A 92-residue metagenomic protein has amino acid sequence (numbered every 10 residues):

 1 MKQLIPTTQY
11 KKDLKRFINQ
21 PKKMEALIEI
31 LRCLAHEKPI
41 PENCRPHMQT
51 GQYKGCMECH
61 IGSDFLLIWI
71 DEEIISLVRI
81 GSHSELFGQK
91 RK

Functional and structural regions predicted by a protein language model:
M1-T8, E42-N43, G51: Basic nucleic-acid-binding interfaces
Q3, K12-R16, K22-M24, D64-L66 (+1 more regions): Enriched for short, Lys/Arg-rich terminal
P6, K22, R45, K54 (+2 more regions): Short capping/connector residues at structural and topological boundaries
M24-C33: PIN-domain endoribonuclease scaffold, especially VapC-family toxins
C33-H60: A short, surface-exposed loop/turn module that caps and links secondary-structure elements
